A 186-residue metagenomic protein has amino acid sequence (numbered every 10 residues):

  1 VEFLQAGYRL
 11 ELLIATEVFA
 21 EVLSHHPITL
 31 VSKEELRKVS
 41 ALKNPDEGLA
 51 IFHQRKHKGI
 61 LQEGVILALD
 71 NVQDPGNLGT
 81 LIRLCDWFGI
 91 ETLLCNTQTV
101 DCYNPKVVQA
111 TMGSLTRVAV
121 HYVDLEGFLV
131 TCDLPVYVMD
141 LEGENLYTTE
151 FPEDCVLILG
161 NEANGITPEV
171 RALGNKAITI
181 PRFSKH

Functional and structural regions predicted by a protein language model:
V1-A6, G59-E144: RNA substrate-binding interface of SAM-dependent RNA methyltransferases
V1-D74: Arg/Lys-rich RNA-binding interfaces used to dock onto structured RNA substrates
A15, D101-V107, N164-V170: Short, glycine/polar-rich helix-capping loops at beta-to-alpha or helix-loop-helix junctions that flank or form
A15-E21, Q54-R55, L125-E126, L141-G143 (+1 more regions): Short, polar loop motifs at secondary-structure junctions
F19-H26, G59-Q62, V130-T131, T148-T149 (+1 more regions): Short loop/helix-cap segments at secondary-structure boundaries that form the rim of catalytic
V31-E34, D70, N96-T97, A119 (+1 more regions): Short beta->alpha connector loops at strand-helix junctions that form conserved, small/polar/Pro-enriched
Y137-H186: Active-site/ligand-binding-proximal alpha/beta "capping" segment
